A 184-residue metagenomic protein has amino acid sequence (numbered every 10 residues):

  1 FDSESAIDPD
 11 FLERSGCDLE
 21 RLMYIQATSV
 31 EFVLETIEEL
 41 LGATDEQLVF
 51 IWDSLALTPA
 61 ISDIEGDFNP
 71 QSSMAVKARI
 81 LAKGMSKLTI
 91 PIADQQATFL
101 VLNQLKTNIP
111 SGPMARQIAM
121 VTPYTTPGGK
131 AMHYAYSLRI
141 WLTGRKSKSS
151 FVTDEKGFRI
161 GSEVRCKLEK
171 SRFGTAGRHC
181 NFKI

Functional and structural regions predicted by a protein language model:
F1-K83: Conserved inter-motif catalytic segment of the P-loop NTP-binding fold
M74-K183: Phosphate-binding/switch region of NTP-binding enzymes
